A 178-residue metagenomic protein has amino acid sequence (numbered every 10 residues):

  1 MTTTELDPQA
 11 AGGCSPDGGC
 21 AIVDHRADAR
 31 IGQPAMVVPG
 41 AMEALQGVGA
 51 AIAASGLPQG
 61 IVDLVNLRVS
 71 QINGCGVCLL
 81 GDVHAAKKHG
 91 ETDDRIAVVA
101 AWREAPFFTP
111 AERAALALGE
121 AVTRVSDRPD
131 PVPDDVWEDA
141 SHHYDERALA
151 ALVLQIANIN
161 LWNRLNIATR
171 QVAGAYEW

Functional and structural regions predicted by a protein language model:
M1-W178: Hydrophobic alpha-helical segments
